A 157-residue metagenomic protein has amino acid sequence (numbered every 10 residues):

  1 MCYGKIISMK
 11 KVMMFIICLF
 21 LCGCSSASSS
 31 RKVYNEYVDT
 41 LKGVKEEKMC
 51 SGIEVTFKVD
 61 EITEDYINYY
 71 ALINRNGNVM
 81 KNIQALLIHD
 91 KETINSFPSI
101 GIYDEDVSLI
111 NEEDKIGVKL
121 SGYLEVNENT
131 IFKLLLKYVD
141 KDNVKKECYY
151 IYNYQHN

Functional and structural regions predicted by a protein language model:
M1-V12: Positively charged n-region of N-terminal signal peptides that target proteins for export
F20-G23: C-terminal motif of bacterial Sec signal peptides marking the signal peptidase cleavage site
S25-A27: Bacterial signal peptide processing site
S30-C50: N-terminal low-complexity, Pro/Thr/Ser-rich intrinsically disordered segments that act as propeptides or flexible
K45-I88: Short, surface-exposed binding/anchoring microloops in extracellular/periplasmic proteins
V59-E61, I73-G77, H89-K91, G122-L124 (+2 more regions): Beta-strand elements of well-folded, non-transmembrane domains
I94-C148: Short, solvent-exposed, Trp/other aromatic-anchored flexible loops in extracytoplasmic proteins
K146-N157: Short, low-complexity, Pro/Ser/Thr/Gly-rich segments in the mature regions of secreted, periplasmic
